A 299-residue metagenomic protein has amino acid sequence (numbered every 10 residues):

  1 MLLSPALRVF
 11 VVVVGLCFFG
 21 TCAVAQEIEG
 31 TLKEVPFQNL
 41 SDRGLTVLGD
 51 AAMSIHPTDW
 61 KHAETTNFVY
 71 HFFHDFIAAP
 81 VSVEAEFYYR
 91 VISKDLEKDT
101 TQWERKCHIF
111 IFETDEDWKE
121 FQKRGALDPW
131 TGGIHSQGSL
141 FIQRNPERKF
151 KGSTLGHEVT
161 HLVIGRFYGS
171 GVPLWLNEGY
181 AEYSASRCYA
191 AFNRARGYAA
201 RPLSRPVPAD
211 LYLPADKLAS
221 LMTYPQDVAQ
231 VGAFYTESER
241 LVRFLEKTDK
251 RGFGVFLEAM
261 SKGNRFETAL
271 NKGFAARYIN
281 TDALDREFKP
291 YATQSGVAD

Functional and structural regions predicted by a protein language model:
M1-V11: Bacterial N-terminal signal peptides that target proteins for export
L2, C22-D59, R286-D299: N-terminal low-structure segments adjacent to metalloprotease catalytic domains across cellular compartments
V9-G20: Bacterial N-terminal signal peptides
V13, T101, H108, R196-G197 (+1 more regions): Sparse recognition of residues in long alpha-helices and their boundaries
G30-Q38, D50-P173, S220, V228 (+1 more regions): Juxtacatalytic substrate-recognition/specificity segment
Q122-L140, R144-P146, F150, Y168-D299: Acidic/His/Gly-enriched intrinsically disordered linker/tail segments that often contain short helix/coil "MoRF-like"
